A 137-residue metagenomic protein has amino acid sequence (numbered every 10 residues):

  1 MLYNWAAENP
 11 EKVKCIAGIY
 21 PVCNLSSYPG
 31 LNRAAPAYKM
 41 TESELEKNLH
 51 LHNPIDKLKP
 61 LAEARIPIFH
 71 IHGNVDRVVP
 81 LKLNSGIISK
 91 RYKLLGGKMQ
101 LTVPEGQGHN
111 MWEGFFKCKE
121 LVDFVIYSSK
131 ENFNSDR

Functional and structural regions predicted by a protein language model:
M1-P10: Short glycine-enriched nucleophile-adjacent loop and the immediately C-terminal alpha-helix near the catalytic center
V13-C15, P21-P60: Mobile cap/lid helix-loop segments that gate and shape the active-site cleft of serine hydrolases
V13-K14, R65, M99: Core-facing hydrophobic residues within beta-strands of well-ordered domains
A17-Y20, I71, P104-E105: Alpha/beta-hydrolase-fold catalytic nucleophile elbow
C23-R33, I66-P67, N74, V78-V79 (+2 more regions): Alpha/beta-hydrolase
K57-E63, E131-N134: Surface-exposed acidic, glycine-flexible loop patches that form ligand/cofactor-binding and adhesion interfaces
F69, R77-V78, K82-R137: C-terminal catalytic histidine-bearing segment of alpha/beta-hydrolase fold enzymes
